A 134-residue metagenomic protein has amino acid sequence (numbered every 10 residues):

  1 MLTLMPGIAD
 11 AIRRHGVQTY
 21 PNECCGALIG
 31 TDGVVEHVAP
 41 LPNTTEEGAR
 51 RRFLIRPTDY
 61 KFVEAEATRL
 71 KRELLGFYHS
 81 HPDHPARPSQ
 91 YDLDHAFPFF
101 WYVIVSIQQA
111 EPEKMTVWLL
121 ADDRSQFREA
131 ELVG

Functional and structural regions predicted by a protein language model:
M1-L74, D83-G134: Conserved beta-strand-loop surface patch within small alpha/beta domains used for substrate/adaptor or ligand engagement
F77: Conserved, mostly hydrophobic/aromatic
S80: Metallo-beta-lactamase
